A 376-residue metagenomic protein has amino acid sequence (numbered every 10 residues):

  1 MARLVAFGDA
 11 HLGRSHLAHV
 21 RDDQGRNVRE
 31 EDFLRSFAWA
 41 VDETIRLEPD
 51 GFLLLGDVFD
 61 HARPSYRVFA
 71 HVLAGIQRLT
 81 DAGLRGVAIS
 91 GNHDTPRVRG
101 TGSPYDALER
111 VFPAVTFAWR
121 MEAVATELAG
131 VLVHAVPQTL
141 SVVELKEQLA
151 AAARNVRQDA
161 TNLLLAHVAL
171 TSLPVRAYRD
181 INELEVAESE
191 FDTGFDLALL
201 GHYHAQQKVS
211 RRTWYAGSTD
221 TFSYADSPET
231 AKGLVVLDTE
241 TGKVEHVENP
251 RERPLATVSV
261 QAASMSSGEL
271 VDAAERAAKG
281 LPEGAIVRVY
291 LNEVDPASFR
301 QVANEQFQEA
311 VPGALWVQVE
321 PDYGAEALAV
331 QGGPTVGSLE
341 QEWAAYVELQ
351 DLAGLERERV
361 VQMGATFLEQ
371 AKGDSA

Functional and structural regions predicted by a protein language model:
M1-V5, L12, H19, V124-A135 (+2 more regions): Beta-strand-turn-beta hairpins that frame and shape the catalytic cleft of phosphate-ester-processing enzymes
A6-G8, G51-D57, R85-N92, T116-R120 (+3 more regions): Active-site neighborhood of phospho(di)ester-bond hydrolases with catalytic His/Asp-centered motifs
H11-H16, D60-R63, I89-G100, E122-T126 (+4 more regions): Active-site environment of divalent metal-dependent phosphoester hydrolases
R21-V124, F191: Core catalytic region of metal-dependent phosphoesterases/phosphodiesterases, especially metallo-beta-lactamase-like
R67-L73, A150, R179-A187, A303-Q306: Charged helix-capping and loop-helix junction motifs
E127-E190, S259-E269: Binuclear metal-dependent hydrolase catalytic cores centered on His/Asp/Glu-rich metal-binding motifs
T171, R176-T241: Conserved beta-sheet core of the metallophosphoesterase superfamily
T239-A376: Accessory, non-catalytic peripheral segments of nucleic-acid enzymes
